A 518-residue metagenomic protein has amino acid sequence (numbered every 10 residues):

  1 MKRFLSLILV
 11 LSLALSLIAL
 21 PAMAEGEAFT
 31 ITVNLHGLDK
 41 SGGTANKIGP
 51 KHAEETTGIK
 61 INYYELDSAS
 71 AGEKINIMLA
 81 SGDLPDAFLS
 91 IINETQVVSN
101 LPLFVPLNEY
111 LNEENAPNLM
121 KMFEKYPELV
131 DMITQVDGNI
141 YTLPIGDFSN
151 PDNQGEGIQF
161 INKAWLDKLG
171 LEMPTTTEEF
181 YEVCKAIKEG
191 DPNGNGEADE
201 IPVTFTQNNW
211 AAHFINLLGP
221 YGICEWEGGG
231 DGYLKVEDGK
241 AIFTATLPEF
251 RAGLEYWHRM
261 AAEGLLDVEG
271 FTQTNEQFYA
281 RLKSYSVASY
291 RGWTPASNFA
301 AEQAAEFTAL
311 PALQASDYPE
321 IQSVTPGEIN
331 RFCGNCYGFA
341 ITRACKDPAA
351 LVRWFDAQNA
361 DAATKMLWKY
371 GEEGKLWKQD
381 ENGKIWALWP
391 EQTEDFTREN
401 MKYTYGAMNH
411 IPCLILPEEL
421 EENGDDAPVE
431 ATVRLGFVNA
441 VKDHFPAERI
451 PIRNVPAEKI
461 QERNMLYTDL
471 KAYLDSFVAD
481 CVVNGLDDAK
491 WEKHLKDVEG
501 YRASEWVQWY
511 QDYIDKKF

Functional and structural regions predicted by a protein language model:
F4, L9, L13, L17 (+1 more regions): Extracytoplasmic/secretory soluble proteins
